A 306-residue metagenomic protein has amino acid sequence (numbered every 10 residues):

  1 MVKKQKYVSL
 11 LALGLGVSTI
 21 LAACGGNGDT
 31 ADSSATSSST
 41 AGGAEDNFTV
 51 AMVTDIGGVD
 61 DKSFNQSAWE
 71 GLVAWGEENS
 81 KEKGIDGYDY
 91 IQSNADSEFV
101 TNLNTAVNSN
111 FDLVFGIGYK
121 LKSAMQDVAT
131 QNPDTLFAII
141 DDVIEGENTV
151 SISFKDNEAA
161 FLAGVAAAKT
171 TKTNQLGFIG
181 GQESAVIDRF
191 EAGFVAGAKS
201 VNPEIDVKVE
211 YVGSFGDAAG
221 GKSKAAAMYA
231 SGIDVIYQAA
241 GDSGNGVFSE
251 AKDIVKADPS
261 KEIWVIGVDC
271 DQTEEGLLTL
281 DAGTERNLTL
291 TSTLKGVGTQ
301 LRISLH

Functional and structural regions predicted by a protein language model:
M1-A12: Bacterial Sec-dependent N-terminal signal peptides
G14-S18: Alpha-helical transmembrane segments
T19-A23: C-terminal motif of bacterial Sec signal peptides marking the signal peptidase cleavage site
G26, A31-H306: A residue-level marker of the well-folded mature domains of exported/periplasmic proteins
